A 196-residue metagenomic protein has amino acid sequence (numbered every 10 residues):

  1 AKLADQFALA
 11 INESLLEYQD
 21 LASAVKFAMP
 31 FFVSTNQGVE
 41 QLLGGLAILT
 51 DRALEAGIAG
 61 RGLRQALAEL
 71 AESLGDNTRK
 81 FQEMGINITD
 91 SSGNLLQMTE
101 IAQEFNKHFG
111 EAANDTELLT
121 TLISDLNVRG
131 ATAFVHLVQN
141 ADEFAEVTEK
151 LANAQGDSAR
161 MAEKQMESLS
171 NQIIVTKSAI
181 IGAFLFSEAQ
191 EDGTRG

Functional and structural regions predicted by a protein language model:
A1-R160: Amphipathic alpha-helical interface segments used for oligomerization, scaffolding, and membrane association
A66, N140, Q165, L169-Q172: Amphipathic alpha-helix face/heptad-repeat signature
D90, F105, G156, E163 (+2 more regions): Preference for small-residue-rich
